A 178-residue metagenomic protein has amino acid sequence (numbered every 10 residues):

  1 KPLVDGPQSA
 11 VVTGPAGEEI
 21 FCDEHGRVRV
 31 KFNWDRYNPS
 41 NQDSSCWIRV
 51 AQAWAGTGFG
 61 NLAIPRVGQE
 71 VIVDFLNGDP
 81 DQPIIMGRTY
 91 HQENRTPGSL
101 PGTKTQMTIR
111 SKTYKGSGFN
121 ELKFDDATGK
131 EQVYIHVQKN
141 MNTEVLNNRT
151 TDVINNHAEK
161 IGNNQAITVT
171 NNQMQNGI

Functional and structural regions predicted by a protein language model:
D5-I178: Structural signature for extended repeat/solenoid scaffolds and their inter-repeat hinge/linker regions, spanning
